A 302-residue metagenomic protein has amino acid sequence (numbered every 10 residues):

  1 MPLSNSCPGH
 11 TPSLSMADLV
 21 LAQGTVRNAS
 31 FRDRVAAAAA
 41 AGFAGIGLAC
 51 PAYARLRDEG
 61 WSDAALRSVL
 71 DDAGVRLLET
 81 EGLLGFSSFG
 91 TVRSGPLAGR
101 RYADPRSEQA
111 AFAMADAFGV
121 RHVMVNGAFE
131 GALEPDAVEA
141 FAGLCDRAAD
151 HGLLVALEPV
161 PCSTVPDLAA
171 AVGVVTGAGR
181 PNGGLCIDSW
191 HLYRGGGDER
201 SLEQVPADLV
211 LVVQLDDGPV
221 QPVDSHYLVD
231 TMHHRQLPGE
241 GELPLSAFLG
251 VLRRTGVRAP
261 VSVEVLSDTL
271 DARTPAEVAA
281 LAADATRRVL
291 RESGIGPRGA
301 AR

Functional and structural regions predicted by a protein language model:
L3-T11, R32-D33, D72, S88-G184 (+1 more regions): Active-site acidic/histidine proton-transfer and metal-coordination neighborhood in alpha/beta enzyme cores
C7, P12-A29: Boundary/entry segment of secreted carbohydrate-active catalytic domains
A17-Q23, I46-L48, L77-G82, V123-V125 (+4 more regions): Hydrophobic faces of well-ordered beta-strands that scaffold small-molecule active sites in alpha/beta enzyme cores
A22-V26, A49-Y53, G82-G85, A128-E130 (+4 more regions): Active-site beta-loop-alpha junctions enriched in small/polar residues
V35-A40, D58-T80, R106-G119, E139-D150 (+3 more regions): Acidic (Asp/Glu)-rich catalytic clusters
A38, I46, L70, A115 (+6 more regions): Conserved, mostly hydrophobic/aromatic
I46, G143-E242, S293-G299: Acidic/histidine-rich catalytic cores of soluble enzymes
R55-W61, L83-R106, F129-P135, H226-Q236 (+1 more regions): Surface-exposed, active-site-proximal loop segments in enzymatic domains
